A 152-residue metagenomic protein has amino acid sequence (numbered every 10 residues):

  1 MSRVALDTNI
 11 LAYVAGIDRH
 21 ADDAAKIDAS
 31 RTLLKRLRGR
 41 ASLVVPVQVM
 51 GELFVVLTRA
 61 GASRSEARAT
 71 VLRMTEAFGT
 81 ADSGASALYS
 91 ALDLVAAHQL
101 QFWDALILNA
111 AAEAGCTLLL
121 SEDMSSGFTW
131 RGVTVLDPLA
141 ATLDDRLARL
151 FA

Functional and structural regions predicted by a protein language model:
M1-R3, L108, E113-A152: Acidic, PIN/NYN-like endoribonuclease modules and their adjacent C-terminal/linker elements
M1-V45, R59-E66, T142-A148, A152: Short, well-structured N-terminal submotif of metal-dependent ribonuclease cores
R3, G79-L120, A152: Active-site neighborhoods of divalent-metal-dependent phosphate/nucleic-acid chemistry enzymes
D7-N9, D104, D123: Acidic active-site catalytic centers that drive phospho-/nucleotidyl reactions and related ester hydrolyses
R31, Q48-G79: Active-site-proximal, substrate-binding regions of enzyme catalytic domains and RNA-binding/basic surfaces
R36-L37, M74, L94: Hydrophobic helix-cap positions at the C-terminus of alpha-helices in RecA-like/P-loop ATPase nucleotide-binding cores
V44-Q48, L120: Short beta-strand segments at enzyme active-site cores
